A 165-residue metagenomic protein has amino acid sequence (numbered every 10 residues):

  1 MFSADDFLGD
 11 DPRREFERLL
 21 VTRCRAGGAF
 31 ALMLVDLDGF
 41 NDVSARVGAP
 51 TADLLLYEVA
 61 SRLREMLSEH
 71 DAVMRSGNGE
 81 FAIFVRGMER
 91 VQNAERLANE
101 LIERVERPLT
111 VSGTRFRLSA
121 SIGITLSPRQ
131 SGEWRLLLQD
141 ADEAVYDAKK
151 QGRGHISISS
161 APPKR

Functional and structural regions predicted by a protein language model:
F2-A31, D38-R64, M74-N78, A82 (+3 more regions): Conserved long alpha-helical elements within nucleotide-processing catalytic cores of c-di-GMP signaling and class III
R14, G132-R135: Conserved catalytic/ATP-binding subdomain
L32, F81, A120-I124: A structural signal for short, well-ordered beta-strand segments
L32-L34, I158: Core hydrophobic beta-sheet residues of small sensory/regulatory alpha/beta domains, primarily PAS-family
A45, F84-E89, E106, S127-P128: Residue-level recognition of strand-loop junctions within catalytic nucleotide-signaling folds
E65-H70, E103-R115, D147: Short catalytic/binding micro-motifs of nucleotide second-messenger systems
V73, E100, T114-R115, S121-R129 (+2 more regions): Cyclic nucleotide signaling catalytic output domains
